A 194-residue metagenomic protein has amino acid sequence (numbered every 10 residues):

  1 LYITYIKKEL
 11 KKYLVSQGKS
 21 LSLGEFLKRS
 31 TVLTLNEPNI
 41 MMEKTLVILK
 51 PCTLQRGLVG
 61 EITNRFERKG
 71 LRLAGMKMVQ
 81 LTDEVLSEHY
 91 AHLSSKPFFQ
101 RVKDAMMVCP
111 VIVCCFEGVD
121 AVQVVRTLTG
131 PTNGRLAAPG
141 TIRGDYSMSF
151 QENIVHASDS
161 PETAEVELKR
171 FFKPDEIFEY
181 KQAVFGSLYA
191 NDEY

Functional and structural regions predicted by a protein language model:
Y2, S22, T31-T34, P38: Short, positively charged and aromatic/hydrophobic N-terminal segments
Y2-Y5, Y13, Q17: Low-complexity, intrinsically disordered or signal/transmembrane-proximal segments
T4-K7, M41: Residues marking helix boundaries in flexible regions
K8-K11, S20, E37, C52: Intrinsic disorder/low-complexity segments
E37-Y194: Non-catalytic terminal and connector segments of soluble metabolic enzymes
